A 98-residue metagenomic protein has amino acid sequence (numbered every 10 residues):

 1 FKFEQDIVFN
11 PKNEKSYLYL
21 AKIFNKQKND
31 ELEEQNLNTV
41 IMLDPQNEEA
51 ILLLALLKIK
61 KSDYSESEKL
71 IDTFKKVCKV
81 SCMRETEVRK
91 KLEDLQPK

Functional and structural regions predicted by a protein language model:
F9, L43, K76-V80: Structural marker of alpha-solenoid helical repeat scaffolds
N13, N47, S81-C82: Residue-level recognition of tetratricopeptide repeat
Y19, L53, E87-K91: Canonical tetratricopeptide repeat
K26-Q27, K60, K91-K98: Register position in tetratricopeptide repeats
